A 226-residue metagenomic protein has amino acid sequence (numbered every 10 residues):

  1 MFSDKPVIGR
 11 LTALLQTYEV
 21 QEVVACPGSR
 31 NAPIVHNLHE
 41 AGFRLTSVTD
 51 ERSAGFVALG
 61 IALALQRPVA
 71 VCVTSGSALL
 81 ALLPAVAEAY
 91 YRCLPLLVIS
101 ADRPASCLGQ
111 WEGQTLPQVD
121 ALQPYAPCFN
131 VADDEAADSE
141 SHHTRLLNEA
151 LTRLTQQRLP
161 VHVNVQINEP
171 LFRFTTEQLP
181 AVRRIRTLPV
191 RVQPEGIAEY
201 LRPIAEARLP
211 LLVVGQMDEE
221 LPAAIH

Functional and structural regions predicted by a protein language model:
M1-H226: N-terminal alpha/beta PP-like core and its mobile active-site loop of ThDP/TPP-dependent enzymes
